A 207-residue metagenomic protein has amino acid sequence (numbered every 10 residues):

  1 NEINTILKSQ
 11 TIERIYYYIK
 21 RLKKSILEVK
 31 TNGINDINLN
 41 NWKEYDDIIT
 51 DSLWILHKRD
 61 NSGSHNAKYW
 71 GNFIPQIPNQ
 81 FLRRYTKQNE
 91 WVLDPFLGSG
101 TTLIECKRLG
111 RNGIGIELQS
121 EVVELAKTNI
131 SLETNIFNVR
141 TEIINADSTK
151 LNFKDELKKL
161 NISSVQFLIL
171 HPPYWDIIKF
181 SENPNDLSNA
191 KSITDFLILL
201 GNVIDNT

Functional and structural regions predicted by a protein language model:
N1-T207: Class I S-adenosyl-L-methionine-dependent methyltransferase catalytic core
